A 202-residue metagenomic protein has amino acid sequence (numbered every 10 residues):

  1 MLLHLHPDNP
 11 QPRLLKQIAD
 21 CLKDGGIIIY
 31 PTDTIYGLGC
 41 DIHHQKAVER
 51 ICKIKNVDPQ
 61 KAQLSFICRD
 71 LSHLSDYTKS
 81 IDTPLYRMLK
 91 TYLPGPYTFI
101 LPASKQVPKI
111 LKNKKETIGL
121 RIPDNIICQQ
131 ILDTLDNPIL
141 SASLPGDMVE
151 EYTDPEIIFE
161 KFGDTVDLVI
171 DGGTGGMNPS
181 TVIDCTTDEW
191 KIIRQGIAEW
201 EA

Functional and structural regions predicted by a protein language model:
M1-A202: Active-site-adjacent structural elements in enzyme catalytic cores
